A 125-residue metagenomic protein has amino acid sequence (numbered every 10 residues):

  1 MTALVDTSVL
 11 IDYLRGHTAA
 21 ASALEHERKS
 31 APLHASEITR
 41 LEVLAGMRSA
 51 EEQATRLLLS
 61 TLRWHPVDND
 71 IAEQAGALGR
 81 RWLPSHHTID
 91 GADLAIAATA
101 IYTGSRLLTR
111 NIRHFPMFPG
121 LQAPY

Functional and structural regions predicted by a protein language model:
M1-A35, L44-L57: Short, well-structured N-terminal submotif of metal-dependent ribonuclease cores
T2, A97-Y125: Acidic, PIN/NYN-like endoribonuclease modules and their adjacent C-terminal/linker elements
D6, A35-S36, I89-D90, N111: Histidine- and aromatic-rich ligand-binding microenvironments
D6-T7, V43, A75, A100 (+1 more regions): Generic structural signal for small/hydrophobic residues in well-ordered secondary structure, especially within
V9-L10, T39, I71, A95-I96 (+1 more regions): Alpha-helix capping/helix-boundary segments
R15, T39-R40, R48, E52-S60 (+3 more regions): IMPase-like, lithium-sensitive Mg2+-dependent phosphomonoesterase catalytic core
R63-R110: Active-site neighborhoods of divalent-metal-dependent phosphate/nucleic-acid chemistry enzymes
